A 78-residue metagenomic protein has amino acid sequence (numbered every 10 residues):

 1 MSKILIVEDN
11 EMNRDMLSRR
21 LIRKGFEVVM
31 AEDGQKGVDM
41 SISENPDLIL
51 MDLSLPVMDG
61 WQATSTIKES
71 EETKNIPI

Functional and structural regions predicted by a protein language model:
E8: Conserved acidic carboxylate
R14, Q35-I42: Alpha2 helix of the CheY-like receiver
D15-R23: Charged docking surfaces used in two-component/phosphorelay signaling
G25-E32, M40: Short hydrophobic/Thr-rich beta-strand motif most characteristic of the beta2 strand and flanking loop of CheY-like
M30, L55-M58: Residue-level signal for the "D+5" position in two-component response regulator receiver
E44-L50, L55: Active-site beta3 strand of CheY-like receiver
N75-I78: A short, hydrophobic beta-strand element within the central beta-sheet of small alpha/beta folds
